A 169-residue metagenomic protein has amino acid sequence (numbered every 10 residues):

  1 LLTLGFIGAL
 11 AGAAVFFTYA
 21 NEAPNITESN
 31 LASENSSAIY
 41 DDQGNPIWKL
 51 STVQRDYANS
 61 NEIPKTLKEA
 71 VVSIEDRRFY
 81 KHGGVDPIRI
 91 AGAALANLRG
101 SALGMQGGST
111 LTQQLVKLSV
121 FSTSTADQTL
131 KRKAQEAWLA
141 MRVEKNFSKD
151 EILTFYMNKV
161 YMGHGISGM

Functional and structural regions predicted by a protein language model:
L1-D42, R78, L98: N-terminal type II signal-anchor transmembrane helix that functions as the membrane-insertion/stop-transfer segment
D41-M169: Peptidoglycan glycan-strand catalytic modules in the bacterial/periplasmic cell-wall system
